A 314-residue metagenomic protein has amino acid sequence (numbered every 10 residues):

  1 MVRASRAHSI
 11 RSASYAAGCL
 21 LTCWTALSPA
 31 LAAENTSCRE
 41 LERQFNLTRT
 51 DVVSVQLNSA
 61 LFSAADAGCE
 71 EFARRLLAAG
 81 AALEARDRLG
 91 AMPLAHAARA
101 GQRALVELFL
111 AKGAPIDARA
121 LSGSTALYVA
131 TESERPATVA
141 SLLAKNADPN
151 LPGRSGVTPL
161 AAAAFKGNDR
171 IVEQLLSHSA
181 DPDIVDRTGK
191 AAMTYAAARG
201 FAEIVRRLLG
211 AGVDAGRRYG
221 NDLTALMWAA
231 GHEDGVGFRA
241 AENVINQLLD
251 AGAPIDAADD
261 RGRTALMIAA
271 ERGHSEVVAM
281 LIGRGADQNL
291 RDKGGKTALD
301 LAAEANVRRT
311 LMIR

Functional and structural regions predicted by a protein language model:
Y15-A26: Bacterial N-terminal signal peptides
L31-A79, R88, M227: Intrinsically disordered, low-complexity regulatory segments in ankyrin-centric signaling systems
L41, C69-L77, Q102-L110, R135-L143 (+5 more regions): Ankyrin repeat structural motif
S63-G68, H96-Q102, V129-R135, A162-N168 (+4 more regions): Ankyrin repeat A-helix N-terminal signature
I282, D287-R314: Leucine-rich solenoid repeat scaffolds
